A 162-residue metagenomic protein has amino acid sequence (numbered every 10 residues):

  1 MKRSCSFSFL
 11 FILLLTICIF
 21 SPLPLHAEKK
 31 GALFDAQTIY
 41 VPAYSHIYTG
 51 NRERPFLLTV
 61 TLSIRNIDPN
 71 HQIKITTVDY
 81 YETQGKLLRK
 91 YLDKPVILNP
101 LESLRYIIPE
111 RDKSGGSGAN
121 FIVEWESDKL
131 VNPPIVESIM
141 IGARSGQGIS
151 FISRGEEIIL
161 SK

Functional and structural regions predicted by a protein language model:
M1-I12: Bacterial N-terminal signal peptides that target proteins for export
L10-S21: Bacterial N-terminal signal peptides
L23-A27: Sec/Tat signal peptide C-region and signal peptidase I cleavage site
R54-T61, A119: Short, solvent-exposed loop/turn segments enriched in Ser/Thr/Gly
I64-H71: Asparagine-centered strand-capping/turn motif at beta-strand->loop junctions
H71-V78, R89-Y91, P133-E137: Short, hydrophobic/aromatic beta-strand segments
T83-N120: Intrinsically disordered, low-complexity Pro/Gly/Ser/Thr-rich segments with frequent PxxP/GP/PP motifs and embedded
D112-K162: Terminal connector regions
